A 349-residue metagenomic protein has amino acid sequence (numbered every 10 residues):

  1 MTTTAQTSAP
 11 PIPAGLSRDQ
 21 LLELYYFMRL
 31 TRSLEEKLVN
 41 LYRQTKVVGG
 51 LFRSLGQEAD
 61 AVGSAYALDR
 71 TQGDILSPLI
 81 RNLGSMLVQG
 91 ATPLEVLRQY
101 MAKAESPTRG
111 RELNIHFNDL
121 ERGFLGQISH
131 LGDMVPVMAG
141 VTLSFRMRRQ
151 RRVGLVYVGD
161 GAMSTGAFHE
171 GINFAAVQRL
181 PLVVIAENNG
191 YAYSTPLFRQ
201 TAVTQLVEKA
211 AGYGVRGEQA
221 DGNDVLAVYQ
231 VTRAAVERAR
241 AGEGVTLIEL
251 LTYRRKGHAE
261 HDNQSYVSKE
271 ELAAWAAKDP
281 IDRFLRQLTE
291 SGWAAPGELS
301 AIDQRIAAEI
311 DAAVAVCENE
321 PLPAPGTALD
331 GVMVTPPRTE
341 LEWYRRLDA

Functional and structural regions predicted by a protein language model:
M1-D60, Y66, K256, Q264-S265 (+1 more regions): Conserved acidic/glycine
G15, L22-E23, F27-M28, S33-L34 (+14 more regions): Mixed-charge, polar/low-complexity N-terminal
L21-E23, D69, G110, H130 (+2 more regions): A generic structural signal for short, non-catalytic loop/turn and secondary-structure boundary residues
E36-N40, Q44-Q178, P196-A202, V207 (+1 more regions): Cofactor-binding active-site loop characterized by glycine-rich and histidine/acidic residues
I80, L250-T252, V332: A general secondary-structure junction signal
G84, I115-F117, G190, Q219 (+1 more regions): Generic preference for hydrophobic/aromatic residues in regular secondary structure cores
M86-V88, S194, H258, T327: Short acidic, gly/pro-rich beta-turn/loop elements at beta-sheet edges and active-site/ligand-binding grooves
F124-N319: Glycine-rich ThDP/TPP pyrophosphate-binding loop and its adjacent helix/strand module within ThDP-dependent enzymes
